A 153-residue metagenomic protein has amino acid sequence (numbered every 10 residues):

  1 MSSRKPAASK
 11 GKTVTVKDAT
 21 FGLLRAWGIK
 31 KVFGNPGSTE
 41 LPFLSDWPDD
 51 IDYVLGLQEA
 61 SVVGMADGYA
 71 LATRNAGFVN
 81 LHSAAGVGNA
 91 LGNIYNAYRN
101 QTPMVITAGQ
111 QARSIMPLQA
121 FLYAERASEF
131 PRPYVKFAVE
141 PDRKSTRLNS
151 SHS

Functional and structural regions predicted by a protein language model:
S2-R147: N-terminal alpha/beta PP-like core and its mobile active-site loop of ThDP/TPP-dependent enzymes
L148-S153: Single conserved hydrophobic/aromatic residue that forms the stacking wall/gate of nucleotide- or nucleobase-binding
